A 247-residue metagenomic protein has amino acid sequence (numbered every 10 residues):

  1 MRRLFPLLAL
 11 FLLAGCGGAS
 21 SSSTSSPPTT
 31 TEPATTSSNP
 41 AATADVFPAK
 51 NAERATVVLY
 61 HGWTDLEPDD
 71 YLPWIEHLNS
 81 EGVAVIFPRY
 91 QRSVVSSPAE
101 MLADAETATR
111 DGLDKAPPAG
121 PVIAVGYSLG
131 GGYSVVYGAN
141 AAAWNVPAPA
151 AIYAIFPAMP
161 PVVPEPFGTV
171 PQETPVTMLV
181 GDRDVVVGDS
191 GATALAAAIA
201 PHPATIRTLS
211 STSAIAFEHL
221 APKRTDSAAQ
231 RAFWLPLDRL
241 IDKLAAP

Functional and structural regions predicted by a protein language model:
P27-A52: N-terminal cap/lid segment of alpha/beta-hydrolase-fold proteins
E53-G62: Short beta-strand element of the alpha/beta-hydrolase
E67-W74, Y90: The serine-hydrolase catalytic nucleophile loop
H77-V95: Conserved alpha/beta-hydrolase
V95-A116, V136: Alpha/beta-hydrolase active-site loop
D111-Q172: Primarily recognizes the serine-hydrolase "nucleophile elbow" in alpha/beta-hydrolase and SGNH/GDSL folds
A150-A214: The feature captures the conserved acid-bearing segment of alpha/beta-hydrolase catalytic domains
P203-P247: C-terminal catalytic histidine-bearing segment of alpha/beta-hydrolase fold enzymes
